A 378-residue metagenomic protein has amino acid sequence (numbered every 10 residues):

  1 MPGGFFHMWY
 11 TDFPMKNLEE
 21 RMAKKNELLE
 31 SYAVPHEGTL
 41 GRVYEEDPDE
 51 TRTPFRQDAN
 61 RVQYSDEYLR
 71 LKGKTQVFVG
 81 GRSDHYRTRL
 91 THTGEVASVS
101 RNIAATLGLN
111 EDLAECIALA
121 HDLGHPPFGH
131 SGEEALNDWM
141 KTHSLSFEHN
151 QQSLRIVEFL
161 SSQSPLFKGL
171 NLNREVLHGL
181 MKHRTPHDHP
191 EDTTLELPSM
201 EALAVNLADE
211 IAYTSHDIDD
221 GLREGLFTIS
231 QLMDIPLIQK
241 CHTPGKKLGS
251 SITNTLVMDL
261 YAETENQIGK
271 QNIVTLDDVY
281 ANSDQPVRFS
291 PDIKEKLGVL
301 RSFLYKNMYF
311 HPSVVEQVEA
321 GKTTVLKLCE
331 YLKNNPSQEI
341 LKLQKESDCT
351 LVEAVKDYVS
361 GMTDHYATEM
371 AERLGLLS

Functional and structural regions predicted by a protein language model:
P2-H7: Intrinsic disorder/low-complexity segments
M8-T93, A97-I103, N110-E111, G132 (+1 more regions): Histidine-centered, transition-metal-coordinating active-site segments
Y86, H125-P126: Short strand->helix junction
L107, A118: Basic, low-complexity intrinsically disordered segments
C116-I117, V205: Active-site alpha-helix of zinc metalloproteases
L119-A120, K345: Conserved short loop/turn motifs at secondary-structure junctions
A120, G124-H125, A212: Short active-site segment of divalent metal-dependent hydrolases/proteases that encodes the spacing between
G129-T142: A glycine- and small-aliphatic-rich helix-loop capping segment at beta-alpha/alpha-beta transitions that lines
